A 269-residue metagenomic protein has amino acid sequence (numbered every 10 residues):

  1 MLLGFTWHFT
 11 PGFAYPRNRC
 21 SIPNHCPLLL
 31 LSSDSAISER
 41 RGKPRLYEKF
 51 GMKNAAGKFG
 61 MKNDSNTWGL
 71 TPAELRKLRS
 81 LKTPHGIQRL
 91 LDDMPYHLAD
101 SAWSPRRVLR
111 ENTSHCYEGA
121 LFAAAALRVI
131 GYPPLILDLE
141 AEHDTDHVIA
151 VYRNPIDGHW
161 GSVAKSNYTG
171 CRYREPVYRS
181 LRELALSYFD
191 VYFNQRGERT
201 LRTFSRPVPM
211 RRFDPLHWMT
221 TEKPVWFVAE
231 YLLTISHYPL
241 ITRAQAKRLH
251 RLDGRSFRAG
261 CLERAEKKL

Functional and structural regions predicted by a protein language model:
L2-L3, L28-L31, L46: Leucine-biased recognition of intrinsically disordered, low-complexity hydrophobic segments
A14, R19, P44-R45: Short, low-complexity intrinsically disordered segments enriched in A/P/G/S/L with frequent Arg, especially at protein
S21, S32-S38: Serine residues within intrinsically disordered or low-complexity segments
R40, P44, F50, F59: Cationic, low-complexity basic patches in intrinsically disordered or flexible, solvent-exposed regions
G60-L269: A structural boundary/capping signal
